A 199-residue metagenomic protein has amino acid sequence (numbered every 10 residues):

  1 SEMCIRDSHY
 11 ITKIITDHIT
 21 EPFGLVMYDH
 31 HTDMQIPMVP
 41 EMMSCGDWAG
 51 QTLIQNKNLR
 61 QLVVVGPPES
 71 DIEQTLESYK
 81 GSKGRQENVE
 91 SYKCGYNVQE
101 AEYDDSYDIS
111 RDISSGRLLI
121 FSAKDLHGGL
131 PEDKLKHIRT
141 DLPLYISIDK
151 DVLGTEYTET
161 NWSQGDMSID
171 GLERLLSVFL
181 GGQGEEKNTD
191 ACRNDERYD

Functional and structural regions predicted by a protein language model:
M3-I5: Short, small-residue-biased leader/transition segments that mark boundaries at the very start of proteins
H9-Y10, D33-P37, S70-T75, G154 (+1 more regions): Short, well-ordered, mixed-charge alpha-helical segments that flank or form enzyme active sites
T12-E21, I54, L130-L142, E173-G184: Short amphipathic alpha-helices and their capping/turn segments at secondary-structure boundaries
T12-L62: Hydrophobic alpha-helical segments and helix pairs
L25-M27, V64, I146, A191: Structural beta-sheet core signal
H30, P67, N194: Cofactor-binding loop segments of dinucleotide-utilizing enzymes, especially the Rossmann-like FAD- and NAD(P)+-binding
V39-I54, P143, T155-R197: A short alpha/beta connector and helix-capping loop motif
V63-R85, V89-S163: Active-site rim beta-loop-alpha module in soluble metabolic enzymes
